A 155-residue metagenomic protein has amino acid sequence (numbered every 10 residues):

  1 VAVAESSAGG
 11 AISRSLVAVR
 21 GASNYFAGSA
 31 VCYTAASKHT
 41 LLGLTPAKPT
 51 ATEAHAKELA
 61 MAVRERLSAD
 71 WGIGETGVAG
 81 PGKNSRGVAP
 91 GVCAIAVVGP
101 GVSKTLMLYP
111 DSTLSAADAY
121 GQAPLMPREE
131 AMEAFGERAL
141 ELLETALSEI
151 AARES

Functional and structural regions predicted by a protein language model:
V1-S155: Short alpha-helical segments enriched in small residues
